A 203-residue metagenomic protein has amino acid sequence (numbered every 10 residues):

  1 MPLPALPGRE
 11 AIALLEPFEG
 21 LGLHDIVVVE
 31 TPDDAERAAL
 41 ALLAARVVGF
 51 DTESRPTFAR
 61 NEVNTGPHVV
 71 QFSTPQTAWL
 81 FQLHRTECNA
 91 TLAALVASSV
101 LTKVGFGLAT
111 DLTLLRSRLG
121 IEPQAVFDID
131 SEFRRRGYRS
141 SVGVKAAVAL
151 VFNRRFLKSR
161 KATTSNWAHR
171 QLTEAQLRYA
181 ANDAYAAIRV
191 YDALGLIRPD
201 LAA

Functional and structural regions predicted by a protein language model:
M1-V48, R118, I129, G195-A203: N-terminal accessory regions of nucleic-acid-interacting proteins
E10-A11, H24, E53-P56, K161-T163: Short secondary-structure boundary micro-motifs
V27-E30, E36, L43-V47, F58-R60 (+2 more regions): Conserved DEDDh/DEDDy metal-dependent 3′-5′ exonuclease domain
V48-S54, D183: Short acidic catalytic loops
A175-A203: Mixed-charge, glycine-rich, non-catalytic linkers/tails in nucleic-acid processing enzymes
